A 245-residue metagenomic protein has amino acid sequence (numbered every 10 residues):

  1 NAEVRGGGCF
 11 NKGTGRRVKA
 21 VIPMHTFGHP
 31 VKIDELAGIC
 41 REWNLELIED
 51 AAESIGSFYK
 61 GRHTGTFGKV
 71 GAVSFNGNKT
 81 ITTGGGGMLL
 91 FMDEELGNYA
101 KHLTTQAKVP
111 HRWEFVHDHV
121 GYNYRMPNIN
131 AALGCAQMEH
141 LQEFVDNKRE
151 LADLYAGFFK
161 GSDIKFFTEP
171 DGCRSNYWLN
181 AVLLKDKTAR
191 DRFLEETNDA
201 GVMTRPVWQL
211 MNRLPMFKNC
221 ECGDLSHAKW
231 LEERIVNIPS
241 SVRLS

Functional and structural regions predicted by a protein language model:
N1-R16, A20-M24, H29-E35, E42 (+2 more regions): PLP-dependent aminotransferase class I/II
K19-A20, E46, V70: Short, Asp-centered acidic motifs that coordinate Mg2+ and/or phosphate in catalytic or ligand-binding sites
M24, I48-E49: Hydrophobic residues in beta-strands of the RecA-like P-loop NTPase core, especially within AAA+ ATPase
E35-G38, G61-T64, G86-G87: Short, glycine/charged-enriched secondary-structure capping and boundary segments
R41, L47-I48: C-terminal EAL-domain catalytic cores of bacterial cyclic di-GMP phosphodiesterases
E49-T83, H111-D118: Conserved active-site segment immediately N-terminal to the catalytic lysine that forms the internal aldimine
T66-T104, N128: Active-site PLP attachment segment
